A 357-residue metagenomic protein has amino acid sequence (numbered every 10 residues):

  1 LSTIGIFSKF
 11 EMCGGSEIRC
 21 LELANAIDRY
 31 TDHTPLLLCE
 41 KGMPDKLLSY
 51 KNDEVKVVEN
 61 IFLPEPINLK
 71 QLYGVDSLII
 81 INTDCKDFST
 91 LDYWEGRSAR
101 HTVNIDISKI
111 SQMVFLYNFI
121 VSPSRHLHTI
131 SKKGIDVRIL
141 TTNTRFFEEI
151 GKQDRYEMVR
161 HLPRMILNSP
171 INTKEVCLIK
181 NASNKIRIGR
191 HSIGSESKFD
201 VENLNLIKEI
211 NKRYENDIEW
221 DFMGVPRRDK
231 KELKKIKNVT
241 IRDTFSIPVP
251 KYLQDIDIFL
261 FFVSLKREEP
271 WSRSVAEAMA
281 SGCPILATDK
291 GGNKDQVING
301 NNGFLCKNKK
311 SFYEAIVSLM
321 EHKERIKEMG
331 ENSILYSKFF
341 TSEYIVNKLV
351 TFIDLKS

Functional and structural regions predicted by a protein language model:
S8-L21, E196-F199: A short, glycine/small-residue-rich beta-strand->loop->alpha-helix junction that serves as a flexible
I120-H161: A short, active-site helix/loop in glycosyltransferases that binds the activated sugar's phosphate group
N172-T173, N181-K235, T244: Conserved catalytic-core segment of nucleotide-activated headgroup transferases in glycan assembly
K198, F261-A276, K294-D295: Nucleotide-sugar-dependent
D257, G282: A short alpha->beta transition loop at the rim of the catalytic pocket in nucleotide-sugar-dependent
P284-A287: Short hydrophobic beta-strand element within catalytic cores of glycosyltransferases and related nucleotide-activated
N299-K310, S318-K323: Conserved acidic donor-binding segment of nucleotide-sugar-dependent glycosyltransferases
K307-K310, E324-D354: A charged, aromatic-enriched C-terminal amphipathic alpha-helix characteristic of glycosyltransferases across folds
